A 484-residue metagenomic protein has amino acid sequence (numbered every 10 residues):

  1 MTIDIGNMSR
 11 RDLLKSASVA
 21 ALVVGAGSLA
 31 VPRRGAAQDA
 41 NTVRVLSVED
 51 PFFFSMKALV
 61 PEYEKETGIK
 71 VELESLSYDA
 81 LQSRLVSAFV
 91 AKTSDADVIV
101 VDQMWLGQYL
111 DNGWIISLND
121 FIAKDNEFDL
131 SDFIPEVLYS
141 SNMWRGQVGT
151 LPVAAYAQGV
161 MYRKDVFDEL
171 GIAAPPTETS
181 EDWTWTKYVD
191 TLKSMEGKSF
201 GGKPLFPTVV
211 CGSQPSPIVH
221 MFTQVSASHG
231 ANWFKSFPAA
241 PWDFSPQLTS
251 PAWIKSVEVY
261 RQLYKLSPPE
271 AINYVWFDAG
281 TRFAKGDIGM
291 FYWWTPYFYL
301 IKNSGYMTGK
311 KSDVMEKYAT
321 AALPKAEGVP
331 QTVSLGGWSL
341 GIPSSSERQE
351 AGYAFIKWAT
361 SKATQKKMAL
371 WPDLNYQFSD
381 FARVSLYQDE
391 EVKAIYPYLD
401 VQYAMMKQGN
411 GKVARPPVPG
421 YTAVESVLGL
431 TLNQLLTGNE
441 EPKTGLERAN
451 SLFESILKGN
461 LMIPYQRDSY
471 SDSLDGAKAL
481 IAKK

Functional and structural regions predicted by a protein language model:
M1-D12, S16-G27: N-terminal secretory signal peptides
A26, M143-A154, Q158, T184-S245 (+1 more regions): Extracytoplasmic/periplasmic solute-binding protein
L29-L46: C-terminal segment of N-terminal export signals and the immediately downstream linker at the start of the mature
P51-K70, D165, L428, L446: Short, polar/charged alpha-helical segment
E62-F133, E169-P175, G289-M290, T308-S312: Extracytoplasmic "Venus flytrap"/periplasmic binding protein-like
Q103-G159, M221, D313-P324, Y465 (+2 more regions): Hinge/lid segment of periplasmic solute-binding proteins
V189-E196, N232, S236-N273, M315 (+1 more regions): Glycine-centered hinge/linker elements that transmit conformational signals in sensory and ligand-binding systems
P296-D313, E327-L430, Y465, S469-K484: C-terminal lobe and pocket-closing loops of periplasmic/extracytoplasmic Venus-flytrap solute-binding proteins
